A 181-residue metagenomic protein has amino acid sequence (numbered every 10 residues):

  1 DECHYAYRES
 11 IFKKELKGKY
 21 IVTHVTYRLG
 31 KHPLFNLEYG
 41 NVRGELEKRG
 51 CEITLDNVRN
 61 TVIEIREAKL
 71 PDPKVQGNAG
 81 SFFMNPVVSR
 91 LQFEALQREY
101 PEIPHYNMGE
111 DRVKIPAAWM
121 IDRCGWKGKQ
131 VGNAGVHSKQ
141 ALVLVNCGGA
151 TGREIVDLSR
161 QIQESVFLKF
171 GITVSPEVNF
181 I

Functional and structural regions predicted by a protein language model:
E2-V145, G149-R153, K169, T173-I181: Phosphate/pyrophosphate- and phosphate-bearing ligand-binding catalytic cores of soluble enzymes
V166: Conserved ATP-binding N-box helix of the HATPase_c
